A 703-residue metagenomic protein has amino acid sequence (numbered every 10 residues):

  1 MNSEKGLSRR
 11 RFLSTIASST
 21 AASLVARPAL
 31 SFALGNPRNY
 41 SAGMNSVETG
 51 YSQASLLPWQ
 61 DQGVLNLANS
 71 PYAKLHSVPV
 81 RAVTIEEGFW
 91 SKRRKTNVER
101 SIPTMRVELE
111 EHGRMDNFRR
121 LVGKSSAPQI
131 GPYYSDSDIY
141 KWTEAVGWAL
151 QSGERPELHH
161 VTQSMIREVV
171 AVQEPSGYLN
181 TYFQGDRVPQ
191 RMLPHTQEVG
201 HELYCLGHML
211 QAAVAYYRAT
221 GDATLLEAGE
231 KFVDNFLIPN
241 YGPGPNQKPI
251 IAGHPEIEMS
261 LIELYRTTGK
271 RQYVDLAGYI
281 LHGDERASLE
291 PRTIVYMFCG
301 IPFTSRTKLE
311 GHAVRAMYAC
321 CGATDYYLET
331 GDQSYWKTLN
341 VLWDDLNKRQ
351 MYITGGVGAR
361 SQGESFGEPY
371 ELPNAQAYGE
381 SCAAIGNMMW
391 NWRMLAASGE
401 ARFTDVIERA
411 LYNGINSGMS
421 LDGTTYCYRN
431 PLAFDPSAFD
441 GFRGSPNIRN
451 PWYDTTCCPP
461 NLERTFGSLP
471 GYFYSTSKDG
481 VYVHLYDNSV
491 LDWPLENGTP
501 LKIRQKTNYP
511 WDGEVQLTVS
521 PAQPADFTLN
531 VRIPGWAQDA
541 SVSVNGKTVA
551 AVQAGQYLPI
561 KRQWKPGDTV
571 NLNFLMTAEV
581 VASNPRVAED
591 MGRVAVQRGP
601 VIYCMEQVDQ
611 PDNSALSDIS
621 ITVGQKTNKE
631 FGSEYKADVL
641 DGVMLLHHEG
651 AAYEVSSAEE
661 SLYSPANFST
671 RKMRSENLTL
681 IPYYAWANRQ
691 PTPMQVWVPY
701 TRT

Functional and structural regions predicted by a protein language model:
M1-L7, T20: Secretory targeting signals
R11-G35: N-terminal export signals
Y40-D138, Q163-Q184: Low-complexity, Ser/Thr/Pro/Gly-enriched N-terminal "stalk/linker" regions
Y40-Q60, A277, L339, D405-N413 (+4 more regions): C-terminal beta-rich recognition modules with glycine/proline-rich loops and embedded aromatic residues
W90-K92, T143-P156, G207-D222, I257-G269 (+5 more regions): Well-ordered alpha-helical scaffold segments within catalytic/enzyme domains
L121-I139, Q190-C205, I238-H254, E290-T293 (+4 more regions): Solvent-exposed loop and edge beta-strand segments that line ligand/cofactor-binding and catalytic clefts
L121-V122, P128-Q129, Y134, E144 (+1 more regions): Extended ligand-binding groove/face enriched in aromatic
L264-S288, G300, K308, A313-I353 (+3 more regions): Active-site neighborhood of glycoside hydrolase catalytic domains
